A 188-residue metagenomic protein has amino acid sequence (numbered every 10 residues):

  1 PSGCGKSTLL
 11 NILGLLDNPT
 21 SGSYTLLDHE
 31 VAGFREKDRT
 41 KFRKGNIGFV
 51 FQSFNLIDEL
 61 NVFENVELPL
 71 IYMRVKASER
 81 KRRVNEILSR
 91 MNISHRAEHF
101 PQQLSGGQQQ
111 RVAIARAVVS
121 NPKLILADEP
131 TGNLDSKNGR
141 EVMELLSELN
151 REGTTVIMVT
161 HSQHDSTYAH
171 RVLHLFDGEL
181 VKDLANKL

Functional and structural regions predicted by a protein language model:
P1-V172: ABC family nucleotide-binding domain
V172-L184: H-loop (His-switch) and adjacent beta-strand-loop-beta switch element of ABC-type ATPase nucleotide-binding domains
N186-L188: ABC ATPase nucleotide-binding domains
